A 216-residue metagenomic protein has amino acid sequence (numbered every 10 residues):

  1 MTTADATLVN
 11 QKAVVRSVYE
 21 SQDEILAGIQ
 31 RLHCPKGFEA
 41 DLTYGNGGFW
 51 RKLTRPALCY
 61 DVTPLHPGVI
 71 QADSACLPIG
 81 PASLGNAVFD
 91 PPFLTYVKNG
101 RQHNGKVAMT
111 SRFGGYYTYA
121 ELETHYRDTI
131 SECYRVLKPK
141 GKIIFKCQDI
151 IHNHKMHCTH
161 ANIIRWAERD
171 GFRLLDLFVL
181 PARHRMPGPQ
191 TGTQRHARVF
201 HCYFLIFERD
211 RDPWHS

Functional and structural regions predicted by a protein language model:
M1-S216: Class I S-adenosyl-L-methionine-dependent methyltransferase catalytic core
